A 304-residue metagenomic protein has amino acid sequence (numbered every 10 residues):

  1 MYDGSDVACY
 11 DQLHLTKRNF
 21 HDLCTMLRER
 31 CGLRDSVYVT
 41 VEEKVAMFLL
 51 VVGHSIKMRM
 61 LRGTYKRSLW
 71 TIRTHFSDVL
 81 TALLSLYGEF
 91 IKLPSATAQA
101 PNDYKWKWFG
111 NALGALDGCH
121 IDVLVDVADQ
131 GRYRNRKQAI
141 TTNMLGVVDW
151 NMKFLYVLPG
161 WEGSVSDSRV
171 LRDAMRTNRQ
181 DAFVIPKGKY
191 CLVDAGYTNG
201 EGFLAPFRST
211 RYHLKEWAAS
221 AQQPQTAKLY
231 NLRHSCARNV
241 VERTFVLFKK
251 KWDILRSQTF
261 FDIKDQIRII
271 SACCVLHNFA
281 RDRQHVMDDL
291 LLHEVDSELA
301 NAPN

Functional and structural regions predicted by a protein language model:
M1-D35, S85-G88, L290: Charged, often Cys/His-bearing segments associated with DNA-binding zinc-finger transcription factors
T16, M47, L61: Short alpha-helical segments in extracytoplasmic peptidoglycan/chitin-binding modules and envelope-associated proteins
R18-D22, A46, R243, L247: Generic alpha-helical secondary structure signal
L27, C31-R34, V51, S55 (+1 more regions): Structural motif corresponding to the C-terminal cap of alpha-helices
L33-V41, R256-I263: Short, surface-exposed loop/turn segments at secondary-structure junctions
E42-H54: Short, amphipathic alpha-helical "recognition" segments used to contact nucleic acids or chromatin
K57-N304: Short, well-ordered secondary-structure "scaffold" segments embedded in the functional core of diverse domains
